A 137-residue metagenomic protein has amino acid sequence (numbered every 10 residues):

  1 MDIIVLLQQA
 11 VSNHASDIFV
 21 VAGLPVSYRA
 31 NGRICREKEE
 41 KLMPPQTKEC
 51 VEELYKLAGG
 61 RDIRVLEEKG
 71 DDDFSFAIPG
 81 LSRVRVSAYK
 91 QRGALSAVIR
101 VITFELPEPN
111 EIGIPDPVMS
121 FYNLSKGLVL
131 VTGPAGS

Functional and structural regions predicted by a protein language model:
M1-P134: N-terminal "pre-motor" subdomain/linker immediately upstream of P-loop NTPase catalytic cores
